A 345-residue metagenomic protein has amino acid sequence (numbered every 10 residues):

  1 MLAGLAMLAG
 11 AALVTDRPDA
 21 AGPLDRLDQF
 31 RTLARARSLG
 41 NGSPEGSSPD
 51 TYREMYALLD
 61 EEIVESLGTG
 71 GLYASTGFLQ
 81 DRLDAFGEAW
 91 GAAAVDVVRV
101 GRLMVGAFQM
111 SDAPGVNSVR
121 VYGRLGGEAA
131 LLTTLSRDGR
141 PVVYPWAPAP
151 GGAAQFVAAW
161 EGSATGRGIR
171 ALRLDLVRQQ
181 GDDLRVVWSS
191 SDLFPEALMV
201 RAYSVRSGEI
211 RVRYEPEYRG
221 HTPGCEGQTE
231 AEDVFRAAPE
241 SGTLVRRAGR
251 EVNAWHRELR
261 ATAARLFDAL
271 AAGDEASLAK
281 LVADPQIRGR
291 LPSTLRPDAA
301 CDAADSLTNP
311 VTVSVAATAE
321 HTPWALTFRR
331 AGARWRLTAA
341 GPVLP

Functional and structural regions predicted by a protein language model:
M1-A3: Bacterial N-terminal signal peptides that target proteins for export
L5-L8, A12-L67, L172-P345: Acidic, small-residue rich beta-repeat scaffolds with periodic aromatic anchors
D16-G126, A130-L135, E275-A276: Terminal domain-start segments
G77-W90, L135-W146, L193-V200, R257-E258: Repeat-based blade/solenoid architectures
G87-R102, Y144-G152, A202-R206: Structural signature of eukaryotic scaffold interfaces centered on beta-propeller domains
R102-S111, A153-A164, G208-R219: Short beta-strand elements that form the blades of beta-propeller/WD-repeat-like and other beta-sheet-rich scaffold
Y122-P145, L172-F194: Extracellular C-terminal loop/segment signatures of secreted glycoproteins
D138-F156, E251-E258, T262: Surface-exposed beta-loop interaction hotspot
